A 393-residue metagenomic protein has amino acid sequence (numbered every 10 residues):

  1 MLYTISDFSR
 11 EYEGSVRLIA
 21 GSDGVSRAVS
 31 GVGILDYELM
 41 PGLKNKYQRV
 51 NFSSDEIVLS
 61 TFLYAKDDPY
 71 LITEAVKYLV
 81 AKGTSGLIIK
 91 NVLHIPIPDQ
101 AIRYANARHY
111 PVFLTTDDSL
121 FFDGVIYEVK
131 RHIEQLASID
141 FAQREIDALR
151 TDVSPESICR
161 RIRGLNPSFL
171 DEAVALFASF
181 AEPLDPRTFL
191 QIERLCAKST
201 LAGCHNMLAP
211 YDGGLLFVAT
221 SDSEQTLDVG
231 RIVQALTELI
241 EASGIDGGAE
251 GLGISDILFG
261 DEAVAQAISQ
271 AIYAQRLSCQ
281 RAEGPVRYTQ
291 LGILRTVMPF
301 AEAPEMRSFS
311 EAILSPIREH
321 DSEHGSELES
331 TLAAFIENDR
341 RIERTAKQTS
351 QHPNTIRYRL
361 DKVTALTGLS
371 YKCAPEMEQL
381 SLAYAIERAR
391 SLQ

Functional and structural regions predicted by a protein language model:
L2-N45, L59, I88, L93 (+6 more regions): Interdomain helical linkers/hinges and coiled-coil/dimerization scaffolds that transmit conformational signals
L35-N51, T61, A65-P96: Divalent-cation
S54-I57: Glycine-centered loop/turn motifs
K77, I102-R103: Alpha-helical segments flanking ligand/cofactor-binding loops in enzyme cores
V80, N106, C279: Anion (oxyanion) recognition and catalysis
P96-I102: Short, glycine/polar-rich helix-capping loops at beta-to-alpha or helix-loop-helix junctions that flank or form
E156-Q393: Cytosolic nucleotide-utilizing catalytic cores of signal-transduction proteins
